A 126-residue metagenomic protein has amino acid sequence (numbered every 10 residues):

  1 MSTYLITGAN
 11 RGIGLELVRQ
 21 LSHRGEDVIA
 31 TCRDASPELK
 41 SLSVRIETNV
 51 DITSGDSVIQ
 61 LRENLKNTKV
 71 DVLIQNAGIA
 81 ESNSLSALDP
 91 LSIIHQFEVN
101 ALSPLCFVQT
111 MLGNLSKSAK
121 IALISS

Functional and structural regions predicted by a protein language model:
I6-T7, Q75, K120-S126: Structural signature of the Rossmann-like NAD(P)-dependent dehydrogenase/reductase core
N10, G14-Q20: N-terminal Rossmann NAD(P)H-binding glycine-rich loop of SDR-like oxidoreductase domains
R24-L39: Conserved glycine-rich Rossmann-like NAD(P)H-binding loop of the short-chain dehydrogenase/reductase
S43-D56: Rossmann-fold cofactor-recognition segment
I74, F107-M111, L115: Hydrophobic positions on the long internal alpha-helix of Rossmann-like NAD(P)-dependent oxidoreductase domains
N76-N83: Conserved NAD(P)H cofactor-binding loop of Rossmann-fold oxidoreductase domains
S84-L85, S92-I94: Substrate-binding pocket helix/loop in short-chain dehydrogenase/reductase
